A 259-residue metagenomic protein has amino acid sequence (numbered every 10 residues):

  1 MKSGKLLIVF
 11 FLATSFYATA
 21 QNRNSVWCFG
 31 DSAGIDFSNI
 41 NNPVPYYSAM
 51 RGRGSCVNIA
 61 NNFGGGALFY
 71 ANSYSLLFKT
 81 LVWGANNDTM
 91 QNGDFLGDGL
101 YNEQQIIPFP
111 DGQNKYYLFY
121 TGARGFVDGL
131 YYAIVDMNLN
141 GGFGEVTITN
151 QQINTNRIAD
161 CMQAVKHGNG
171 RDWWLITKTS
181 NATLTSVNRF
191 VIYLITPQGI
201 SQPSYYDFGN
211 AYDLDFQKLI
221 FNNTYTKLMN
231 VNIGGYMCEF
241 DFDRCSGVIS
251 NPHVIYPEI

Functional and structural regions predicted by a protein language model:
M1-S25, C245: Bacterial Sec-dependent N-terminal signal peptides
Q21, G52-F63, L96-N114, T155-D172 (+1 more regions): Structural signature of eukaryotic scaffold interfaces centered on beta-propeller domains
N22-Y101, P110-D111, T121-F143: Beta-propeller domains
R23, D36-V44, D88-Q91, L139-Q151 (+2 more regions): Beta-strand initiation motifs
R23-W27, G64-F69, Q113-F119, G170-I176 (+2 more regions): Entry beta-strands of beta-propeller and related beta-repeat scaffolds
G30-D31, F69-S73, F119-G122, I176-S180 (+2 more regions): Recurrent small/Gly-Pro-centered beta-turn motifs in extracellular repeat architectures
A123-T183, D207-G209: Asp-box/WD-like beta-propeller blade repeats and closely related beta-sheet repeat scaffolds
N169-I259: Beta-propeller domains
